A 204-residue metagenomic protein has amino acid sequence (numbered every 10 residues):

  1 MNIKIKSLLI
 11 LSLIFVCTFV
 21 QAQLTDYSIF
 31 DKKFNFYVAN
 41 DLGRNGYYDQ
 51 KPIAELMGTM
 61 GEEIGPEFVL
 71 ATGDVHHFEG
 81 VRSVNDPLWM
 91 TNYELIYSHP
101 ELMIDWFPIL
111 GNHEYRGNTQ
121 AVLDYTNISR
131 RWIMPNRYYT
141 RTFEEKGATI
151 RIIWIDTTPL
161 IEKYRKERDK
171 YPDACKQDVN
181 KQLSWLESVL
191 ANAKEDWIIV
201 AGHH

Functional and structural regions predicted by a protein language model:
M1-L9: Bacterial N-terminal signal peptides that target proteins for export
L9-T18: Bacterial N-terminal signal peptides
V20-P87, C175-K176, N180: N-terminal active-site segment of His-dependent metallophosphoesterases
S28, N35, H77-I198: Extended active-site neighborhood of metal-dependent phosphoesterases/phosphodiesterases
D41, G73-D74, G111-N112, I155 (+1 more regions): Active-site glycine-centered loops adjacent to acidic/histidine catalytic or metal-binding residues that shape
V69, D196-G202: Generic beta-sheet signal
